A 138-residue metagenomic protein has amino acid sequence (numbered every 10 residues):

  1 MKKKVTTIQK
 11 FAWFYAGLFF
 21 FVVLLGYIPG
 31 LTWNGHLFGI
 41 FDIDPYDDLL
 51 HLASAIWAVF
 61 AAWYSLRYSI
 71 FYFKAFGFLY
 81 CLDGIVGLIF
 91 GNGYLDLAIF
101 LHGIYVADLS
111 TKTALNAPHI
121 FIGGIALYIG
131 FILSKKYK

Functional and structural regions predicted by a protein language model:
M1-K138: Membrane-interface extramembranous regions
